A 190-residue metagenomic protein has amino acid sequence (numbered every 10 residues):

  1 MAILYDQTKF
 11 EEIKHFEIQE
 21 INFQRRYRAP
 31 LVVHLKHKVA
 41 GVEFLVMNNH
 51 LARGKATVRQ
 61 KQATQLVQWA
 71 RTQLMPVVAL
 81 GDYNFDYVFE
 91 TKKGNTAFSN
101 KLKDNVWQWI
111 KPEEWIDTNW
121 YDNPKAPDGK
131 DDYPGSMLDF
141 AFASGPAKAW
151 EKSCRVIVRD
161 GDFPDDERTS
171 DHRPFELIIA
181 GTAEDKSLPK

Functional and structural regions predicted by a protein language model:
M1-E43: Structured beta-strand-rich core segments of catalytic domains in phosphoester-bond hydrolases
M1-I3, P30-H34, N48, F140-A141 (+1 more regions): Conserved hydrophobic/aromatic beta-strand scaffold that supports enzyme active sites
T8-E11, E20-F23, A40, L51-A56 (+4 more regions): Solvent-exposed loop/turn segments at secondary-structure junctions within structured extracellular/periplasmic domains
K9-E11, A40-L45, Q73-V77, W107: Loop/turn elements at helix/coil->beta-strand transitions in domains of secreted/extracellular proteins
Q19-N22, N48-A56, A126-G129, F163-D165: Second-shell loop/turn segments in exported
Q24-R25, R53-K61, D132-S136, R168: Soluble non-cytosolic domains of exported or imported proteins
A56-M75: A long, amphipathic alpha-helix that forms part of the scaffold/cap immediately adjacent to metal-dependent active
R71-V78, F85-K190: Metal-dependent phosphoester-hydrolase catalytic domains
